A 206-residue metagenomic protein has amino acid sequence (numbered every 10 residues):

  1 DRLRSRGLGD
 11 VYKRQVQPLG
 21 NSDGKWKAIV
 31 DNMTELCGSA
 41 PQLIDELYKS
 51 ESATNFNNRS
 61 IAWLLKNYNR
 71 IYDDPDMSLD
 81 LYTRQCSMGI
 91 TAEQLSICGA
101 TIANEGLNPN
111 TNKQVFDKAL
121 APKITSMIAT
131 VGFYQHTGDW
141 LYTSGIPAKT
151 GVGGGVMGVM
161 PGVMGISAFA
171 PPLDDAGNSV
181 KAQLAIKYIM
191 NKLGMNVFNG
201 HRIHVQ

Functional and structural regions predicted by a protein language model:
D1-Y12: Single conserved hydrophobic/aromatic residue that forms the stacking wall/gate of nucleotide- or nucleobase-binding
S5-R6, N21-Q42, L64-N69: Short, charged, amphipathic alpha-helices and their helix-cap/turn boundaries
P18, L43-T111, V115: Active-site-proximal helix/loop microenvironment of the serine DD-peptidase/beta-lactamase transpeptidase fold
L19, E35-A40, Y68-I71, E105 (+2 more regions): Change "in soluble alpha/beta enzymes" to "in soluble alpha/beta proteins
G24, A28, F56, S60 (+5 more regions): Conserved active-site and cofactor/substrate-binding residues in soluble primary-metabolism enzymes
V30, T34, A62, S96-G99 (+2 more regions): Non-transmembrane alpha-helical segments in soluble domains of secreted/periplasmic/extracellular proteins
I102-Q206: Structured C-terminal helix/loop/strand segments within mature extracytoplasmic catalytic/sensor domains
